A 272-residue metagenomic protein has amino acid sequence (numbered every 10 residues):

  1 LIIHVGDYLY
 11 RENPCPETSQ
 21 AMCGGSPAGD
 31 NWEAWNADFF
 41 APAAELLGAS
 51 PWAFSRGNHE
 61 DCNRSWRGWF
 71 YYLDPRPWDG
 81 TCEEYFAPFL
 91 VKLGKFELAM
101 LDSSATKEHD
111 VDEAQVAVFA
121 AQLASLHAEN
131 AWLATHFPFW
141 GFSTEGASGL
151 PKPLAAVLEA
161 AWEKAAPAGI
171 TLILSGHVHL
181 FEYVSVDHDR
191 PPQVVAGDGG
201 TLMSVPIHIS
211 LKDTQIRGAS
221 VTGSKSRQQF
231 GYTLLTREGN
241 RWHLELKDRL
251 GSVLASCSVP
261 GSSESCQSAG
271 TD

Functional and structural regions predicted by a protein language model:
L1: Catalytic domains of carbohydrate-active enzymes, especially glycoside hydrolases
H4, D187, D248: Acidic surface patches and DE-rich sequence motifs
H4-E12, L126-T144: Short acidic, glycine-rich surface-loop motifs adjacent to enzyme active sites
G6-D7, G57-N58, H136, G176-H177: Active-site glycine-centered loops adjacent to acidic/histidine catalytic or metal-binding residues that shape
R11, E17-S19, V253, S262: Secretory pathway export signals and precursors
P16-A131, T144-L172, L180-L234: Extended active-site neighborhood of metal-dependent phosphoesterases/phosphodiesterases
A105, F137-F139, D248: Short beta-strand segments enriched in hydrophobic/aromatic residues within well-folded beta-rich domains
I216-D272: A short C-terminal boundary segment appended to hydrolase-like catalytic domains
